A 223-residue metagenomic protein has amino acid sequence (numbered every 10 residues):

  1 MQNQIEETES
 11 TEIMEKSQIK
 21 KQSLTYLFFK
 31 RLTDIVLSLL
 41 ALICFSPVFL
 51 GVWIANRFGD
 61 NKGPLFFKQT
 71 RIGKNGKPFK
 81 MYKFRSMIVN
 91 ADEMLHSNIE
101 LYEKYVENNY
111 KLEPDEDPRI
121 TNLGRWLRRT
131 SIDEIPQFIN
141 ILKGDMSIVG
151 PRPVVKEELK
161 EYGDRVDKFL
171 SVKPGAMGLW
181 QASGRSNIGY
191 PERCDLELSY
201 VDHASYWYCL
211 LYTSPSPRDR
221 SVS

Functional and structural regions predicted by a protein language model:
M1-K16, P64, I135-S214: Hydrophobic structural segments characteristic of membrane proteins
I5-E9, F66-P118, M177-L196: Short, glycine-rich, amphipathic interfacial segments at transmembrane boundaries or analogous
I13-F28, D115, R119, V154: Juxtamembrane loop-helix boundary motifs flanking transmembrane segments in multi-pass membrane proteins
K21-D92, Y206, L211-S214: A hydrophobic, helix-centered structural microdomain
L127-Q137: Short acidic-aromatic low-complexity motifs
Y212-S223: Single conserved hydrophobic/aromatic residue that forms the stacking wall/gate of nucleotide- or nucleobase-binding
